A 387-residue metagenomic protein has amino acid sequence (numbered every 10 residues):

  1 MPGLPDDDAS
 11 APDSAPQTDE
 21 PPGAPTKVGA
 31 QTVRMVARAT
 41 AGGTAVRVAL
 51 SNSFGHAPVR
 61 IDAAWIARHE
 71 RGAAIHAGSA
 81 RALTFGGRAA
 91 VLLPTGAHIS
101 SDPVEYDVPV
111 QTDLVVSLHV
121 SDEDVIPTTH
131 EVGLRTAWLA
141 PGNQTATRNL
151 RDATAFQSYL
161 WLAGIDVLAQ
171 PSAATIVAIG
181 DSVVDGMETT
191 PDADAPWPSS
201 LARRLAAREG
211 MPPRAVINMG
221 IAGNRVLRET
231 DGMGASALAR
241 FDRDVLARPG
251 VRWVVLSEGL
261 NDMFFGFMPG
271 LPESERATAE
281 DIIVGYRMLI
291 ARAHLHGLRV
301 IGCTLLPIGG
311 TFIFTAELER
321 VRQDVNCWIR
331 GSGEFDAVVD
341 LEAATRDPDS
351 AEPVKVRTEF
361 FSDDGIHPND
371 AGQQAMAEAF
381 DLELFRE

Functional and structural regions predicted by a protein language model:
M1-I179, G186-D192, G210, F385-E387: N-terminal secretory targeting modules
D122-E123, S182-G186, I221-V226, L260-F264 (+3 more regions): Solvent-exposed loop/turn segments at secondary-structure junctions within structured extracellular/periplasmic domains
I126-E131, M187-A193, R228-D231, G266-P269 (+1 more regions): Short, solvent-exposed loop/turn and secondary-structure capping segments
T175-G180, V184, R214-G220, R252-S257 (+3 more regions): Structural recognition of the beta-strand scaffold that forms the well-ordered cores of secreted hydrolase catalytic
D185, D192-E229, A235-A239, R243-D244: Phosphate-binding active sites in nucleotide-utilizing proteins
T189, I221-E280: Oxyanion-hole/transition-state-stabilizing segment in secreted/luminal serine hydrolases and related acyltransferases
G234, F264, L305-E387: Catalytic His-Asp segment of secreted/periplasmic serine-dependent ester chemistry enzymes
Y286-H294: Surface-exposed amphipathic alpha-helices with a cationic face
